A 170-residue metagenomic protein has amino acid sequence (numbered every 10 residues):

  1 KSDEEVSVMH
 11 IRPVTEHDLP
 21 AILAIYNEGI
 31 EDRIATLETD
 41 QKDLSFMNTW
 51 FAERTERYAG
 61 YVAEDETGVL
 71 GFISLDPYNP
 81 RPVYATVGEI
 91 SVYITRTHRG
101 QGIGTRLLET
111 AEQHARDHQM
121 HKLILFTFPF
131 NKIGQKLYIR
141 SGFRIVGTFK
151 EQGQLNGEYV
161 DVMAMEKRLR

Functional and structural regions predicted by a protein language model:
K1-H17, R170: Conserved N-terminal entry element of GNAT/NAT acetyltransferase domains
V14, I94, T127: Hydrophobic adenine-recognition pocket in adenosine-nucleotide-binding enzymes
L19, L23-W50: Conserved GNAT-fold acetyl-CoA-binding loop/helix
T39-T97, L108-E109, H114, R168-R170: Acetyl-CoA-dependent GNAT
P77, P82, I124-T127, I139 (+1 more regions): Conserved catalytic-core motifs of GNAT/GCN5-like acyltransferases
G100-Q113, K136-R140: Conserved acetyl-CoA-binding loop-helix of GNAT-fold acetyltransferases
L108, N131-G134, E151-N156: Short glycine/proline-centered loop/turn elements that form peptide/ligand docking sites
A115-T127: Conserved GNAT acetyl-CoA-binding A-motif
